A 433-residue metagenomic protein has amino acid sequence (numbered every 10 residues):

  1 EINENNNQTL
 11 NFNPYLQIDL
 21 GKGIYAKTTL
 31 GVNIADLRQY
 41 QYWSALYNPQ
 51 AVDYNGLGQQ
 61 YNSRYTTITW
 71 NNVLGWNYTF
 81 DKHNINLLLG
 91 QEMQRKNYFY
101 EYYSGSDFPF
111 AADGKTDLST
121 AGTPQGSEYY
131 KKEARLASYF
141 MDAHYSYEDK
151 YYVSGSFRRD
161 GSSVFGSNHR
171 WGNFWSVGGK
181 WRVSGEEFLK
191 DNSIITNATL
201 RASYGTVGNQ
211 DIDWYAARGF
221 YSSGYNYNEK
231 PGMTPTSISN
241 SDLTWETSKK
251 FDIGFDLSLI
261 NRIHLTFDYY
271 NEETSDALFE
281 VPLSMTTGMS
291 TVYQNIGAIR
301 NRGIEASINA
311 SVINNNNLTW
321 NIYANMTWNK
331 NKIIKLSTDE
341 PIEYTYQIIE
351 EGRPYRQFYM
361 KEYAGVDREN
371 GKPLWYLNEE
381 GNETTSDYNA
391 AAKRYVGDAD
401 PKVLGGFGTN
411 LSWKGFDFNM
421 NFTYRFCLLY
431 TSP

Functional and structural regions predicted by a protein language model:
E1, Q41-L57, F99-S127, A216-S239 (+4 more regions): Surface-exposed loop/turn segments flanking beta-strands in extracellular/periplasmic regions
I2, N11, Y15, D53-N62 (+5 more regions): Extracellular loop and loop/strand-boundary signature of outer-membrane beta-barrel proteins
E4-N5, T9, S44, V52-K150 (+3 more regions): Outer-membrane beta-barrel transmembrane domain signature of Gram-negative proteins, especially the mid-to-C-terminal
D19-G21, T79-D81, E148, S184-E186 (+7 more regions): Outer-membrane beta-barrel channels and translocator barrels
A26-L30, I85-L89, V153-G155, T196-A202 (+6 more regions): Transmembrane beta-strands of outer-membrane beta-barrel proteins
V32-R38, Q91-N97, F157-S163, V183-G185 (+6 more regions): Transmembrane beta-strands of outer-membrane beta-barrel pores
Y102-S104, Q294, I313-A399, P433: Conserved small-residue
T120-F140, N226-L265, V292-N315, P354 (+1 more regions): Outer-membrane beta-barrel signature, preferentially recognizing the C-terminal barrel domain of Gram-negative
